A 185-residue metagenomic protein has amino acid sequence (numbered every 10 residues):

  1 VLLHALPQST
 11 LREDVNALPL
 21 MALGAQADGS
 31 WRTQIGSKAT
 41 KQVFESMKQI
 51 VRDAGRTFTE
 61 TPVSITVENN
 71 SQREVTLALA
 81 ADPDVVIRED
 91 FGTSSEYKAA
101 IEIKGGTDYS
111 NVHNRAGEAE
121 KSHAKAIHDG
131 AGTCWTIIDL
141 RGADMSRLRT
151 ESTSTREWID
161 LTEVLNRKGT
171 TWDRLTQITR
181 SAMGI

Functional and structural regions predicted by a protein language model:
V1-R52: Interdomain/boundary linker segments immediately adjacent to catalytic/signaling cores
G55-I185: Catalytic core segments in nucleotide and nucleic-acid processing enzymes
